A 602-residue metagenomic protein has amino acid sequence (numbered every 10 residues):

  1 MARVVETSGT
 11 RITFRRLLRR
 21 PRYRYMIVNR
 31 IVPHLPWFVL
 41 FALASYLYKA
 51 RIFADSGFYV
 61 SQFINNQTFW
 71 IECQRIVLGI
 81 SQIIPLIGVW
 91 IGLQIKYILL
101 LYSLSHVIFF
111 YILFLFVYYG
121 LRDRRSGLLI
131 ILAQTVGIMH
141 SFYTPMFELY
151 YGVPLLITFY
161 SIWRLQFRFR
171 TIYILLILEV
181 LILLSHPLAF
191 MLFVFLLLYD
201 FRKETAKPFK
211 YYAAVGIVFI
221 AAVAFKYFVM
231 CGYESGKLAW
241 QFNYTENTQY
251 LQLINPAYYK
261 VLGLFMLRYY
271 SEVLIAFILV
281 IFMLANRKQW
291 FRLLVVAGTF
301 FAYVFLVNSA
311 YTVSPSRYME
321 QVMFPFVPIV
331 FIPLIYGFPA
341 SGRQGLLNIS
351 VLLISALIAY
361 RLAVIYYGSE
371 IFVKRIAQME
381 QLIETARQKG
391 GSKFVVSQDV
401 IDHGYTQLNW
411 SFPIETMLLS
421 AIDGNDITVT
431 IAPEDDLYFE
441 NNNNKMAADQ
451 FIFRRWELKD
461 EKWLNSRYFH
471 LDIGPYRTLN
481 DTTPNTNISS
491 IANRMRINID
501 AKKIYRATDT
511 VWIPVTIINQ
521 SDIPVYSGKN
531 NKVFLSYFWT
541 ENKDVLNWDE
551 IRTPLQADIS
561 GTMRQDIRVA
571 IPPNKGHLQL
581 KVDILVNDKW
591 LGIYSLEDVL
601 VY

Functional and structural regions predicted by a protein language model:
M1-F41, G337, S341-G342, Q579: Start-transfer (signal-anchor) and selected internal transmembrane alpha helices of multi-pass inner/ER membrane
L40-H106, Y111, M139-L149, V180-I281 (+2 more regions): Transmembrane catalytic cores of multi-pass membrane glycosyltransferases and polysaccharide-assembly enzymes
L104-R124: Transmembrane-helix motifs of polytopic, lipid-linked glycan transferases
V117-G137: Transmembrane-helix signature of polytopic, membrane-embedded enzymes that assemble or transfer cell-envelope glycans
L156-I172: Membrane-interface transmembrane helices that cradle and orient dolichyl/undecaprenyl
K288-F300, G337-L362: Signature aromatic-anchored transmembrane alpha helix within multi-pass, membrane-resident enzymes that catalyze glycan
Y311-G342: Hydrophobic/aromatic-rich transmembrane helices and adjacent perimembrane loops
I354-T428, E434, I452, I491: Membrane-embedded, lumen/periplasm-facing catalytic core of multi-pass transferases that use lipid-linked donors
